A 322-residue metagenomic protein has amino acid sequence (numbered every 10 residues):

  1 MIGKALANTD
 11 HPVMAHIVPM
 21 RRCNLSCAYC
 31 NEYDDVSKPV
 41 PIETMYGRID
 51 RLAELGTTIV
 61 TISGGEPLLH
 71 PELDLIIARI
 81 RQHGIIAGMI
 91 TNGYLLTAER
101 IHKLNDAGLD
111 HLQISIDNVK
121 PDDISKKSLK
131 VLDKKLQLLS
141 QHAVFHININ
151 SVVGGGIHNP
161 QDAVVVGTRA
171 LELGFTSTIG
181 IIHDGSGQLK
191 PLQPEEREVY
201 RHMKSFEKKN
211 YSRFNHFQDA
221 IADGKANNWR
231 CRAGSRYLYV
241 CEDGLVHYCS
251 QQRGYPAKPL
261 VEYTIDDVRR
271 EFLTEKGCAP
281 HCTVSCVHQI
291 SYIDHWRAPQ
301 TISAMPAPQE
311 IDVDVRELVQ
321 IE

Functional and structural regions predicted by a protein language model:
M1-H111, P308, D312-E317, E322: Conserved alpha-helical substructure of the radical SAM core
L6-A7, L104, N228-R230, R270 (+1 more regions): Short secondary-structure boundary/capping segments
V18, V40, I86, H102 (+5 more regions): Radical SAM enzyme [4Fe-4S]-AdoMet core and its adjacent flexible, acidic and glycine-rich loops/tails across
R22, S26, N227-R230, G277 (+1 more regions): The −1 position to Zn-ligating cysteines in a subset of zinc-ribbon hairpins
C27, P71, D123, Y248-S250 (+1 more regions): Activation segment
D243-E322: Flexible mid-to-C-terminal extensions adjoining Fe-S/redox cofactors in radical SAM and related proteins
